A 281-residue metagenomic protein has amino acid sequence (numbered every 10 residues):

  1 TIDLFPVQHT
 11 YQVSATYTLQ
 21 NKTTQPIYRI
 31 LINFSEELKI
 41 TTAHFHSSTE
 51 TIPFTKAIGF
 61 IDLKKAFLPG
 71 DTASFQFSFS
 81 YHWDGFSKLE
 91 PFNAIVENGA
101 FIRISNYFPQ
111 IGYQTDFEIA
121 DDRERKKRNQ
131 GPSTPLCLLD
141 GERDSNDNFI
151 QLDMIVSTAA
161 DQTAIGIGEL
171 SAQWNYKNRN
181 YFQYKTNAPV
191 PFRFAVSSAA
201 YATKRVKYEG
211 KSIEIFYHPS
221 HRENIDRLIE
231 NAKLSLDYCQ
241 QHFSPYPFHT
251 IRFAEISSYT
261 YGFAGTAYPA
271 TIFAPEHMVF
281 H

Functional and structural regions predicted by a protein language model:
T1, S78-A195, A199: Extended, low-hydrophobicity, Ser/Thr/Pro/Gly-biased non-transmembrane segments
T1-V7: Low-complexity, acidic Ser/Thr/Pro/Gly-rich terminal tails and inter-domain linkers that flank the onset of structured
D3, T16-T18, L31-N33, H44 (+3 more regions): Residue-level recognition of well-ordered beta-strand positions that form the cores of beta-sheet-rich folds across
Q8-H9, Q25, S145-N148: Edge/loop elements at the starts and ends of beta-strands within beta-rich repeat scaffolds
Y11-A15, A73, I150: Hydrophobic core residues within well-ordered beta-strands of beta-rich domains
L19-T24: Asparagine-centered strand-capping/turn motif at beta-strand->loop junctions
P26-I27, E37-A100, L139-D144, N178: A surface-exposed beta-strand-loop module
M154, Q183, A200-H281: Juxtacatalytic substrate-recognition/specificity segment
